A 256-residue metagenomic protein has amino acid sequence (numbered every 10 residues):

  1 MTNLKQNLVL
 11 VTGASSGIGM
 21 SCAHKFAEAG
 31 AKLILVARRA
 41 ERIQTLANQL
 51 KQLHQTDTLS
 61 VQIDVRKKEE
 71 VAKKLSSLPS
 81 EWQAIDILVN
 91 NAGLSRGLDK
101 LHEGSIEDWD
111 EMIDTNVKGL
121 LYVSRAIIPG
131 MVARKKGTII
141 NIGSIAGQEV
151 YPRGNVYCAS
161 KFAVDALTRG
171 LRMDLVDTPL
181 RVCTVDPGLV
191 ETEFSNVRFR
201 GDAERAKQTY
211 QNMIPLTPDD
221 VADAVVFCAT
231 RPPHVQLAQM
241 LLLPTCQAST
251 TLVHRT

Functional and structural regions predicted by a protein language model:
S15-G17: Conserved glycine-rich cofactor-binding loop
A31-L46: Conserved glycine-rich Rossmann-like NAD(P)H-binding loop of the short-chain dehydrogenase/reductase
A40-E41, Q62-K73, I106: The beta1-alpha1 cofactor-binding region of Rossmann-like NAD(H)/NADP(H)-dependent oxidoreductases
D99-L101, D108-D110: Substrate-binding pocket helix/loop in short-chain dehydrogenase/reductase
S124, S160: Active-site helix of classical SDR
S144: Residue(s) in the substrate-gating loop at a strand-loop-helix junction that position the organic substrate next
T184-G188, T192, E204-T250: C-terminal helical subdomain
